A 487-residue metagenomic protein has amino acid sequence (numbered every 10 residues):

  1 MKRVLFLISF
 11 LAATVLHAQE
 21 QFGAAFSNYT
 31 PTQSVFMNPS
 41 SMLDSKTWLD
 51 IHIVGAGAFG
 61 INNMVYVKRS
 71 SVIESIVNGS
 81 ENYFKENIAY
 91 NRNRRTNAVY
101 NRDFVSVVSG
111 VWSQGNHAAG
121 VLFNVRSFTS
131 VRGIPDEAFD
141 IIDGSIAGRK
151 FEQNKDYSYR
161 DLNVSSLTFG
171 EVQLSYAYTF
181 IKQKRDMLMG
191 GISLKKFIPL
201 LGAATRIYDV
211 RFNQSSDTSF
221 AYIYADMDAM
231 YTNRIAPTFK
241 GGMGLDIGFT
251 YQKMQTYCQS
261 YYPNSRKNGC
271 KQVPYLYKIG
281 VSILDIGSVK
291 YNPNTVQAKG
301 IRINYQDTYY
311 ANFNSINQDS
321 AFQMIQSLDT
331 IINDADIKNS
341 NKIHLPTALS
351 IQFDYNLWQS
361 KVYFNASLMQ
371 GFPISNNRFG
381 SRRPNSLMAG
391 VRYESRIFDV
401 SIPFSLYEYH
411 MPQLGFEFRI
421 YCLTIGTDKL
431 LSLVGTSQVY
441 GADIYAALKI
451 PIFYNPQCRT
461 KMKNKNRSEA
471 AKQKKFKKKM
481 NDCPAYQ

Functional and structural regions predicted by a protein language model:
V4-A13: Sec-dependent N-terminal signal peptides
T14-A18: Sec/Tat signal peptide C-region and signal peptidase I cleavage site
Q19-Q487: Subset of outer-membrane beta-barrel
